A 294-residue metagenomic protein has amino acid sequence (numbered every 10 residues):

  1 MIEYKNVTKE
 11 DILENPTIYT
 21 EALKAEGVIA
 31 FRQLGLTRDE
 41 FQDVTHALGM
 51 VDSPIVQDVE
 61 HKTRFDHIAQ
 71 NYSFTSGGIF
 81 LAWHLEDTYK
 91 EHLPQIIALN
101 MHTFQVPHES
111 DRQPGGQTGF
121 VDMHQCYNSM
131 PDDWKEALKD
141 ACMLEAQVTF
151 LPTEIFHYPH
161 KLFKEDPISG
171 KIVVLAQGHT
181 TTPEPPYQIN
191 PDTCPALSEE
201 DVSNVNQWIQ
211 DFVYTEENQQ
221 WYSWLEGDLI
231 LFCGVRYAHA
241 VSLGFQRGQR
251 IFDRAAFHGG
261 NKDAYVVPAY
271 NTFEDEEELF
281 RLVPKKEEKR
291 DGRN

Functional and structural regions predicted by a protein language model:
M1-E226, V235-N294: Non-heme Fe(II) oxygenase catalytic core, chiefly the N-lobe of the double-stranded beta-helix
